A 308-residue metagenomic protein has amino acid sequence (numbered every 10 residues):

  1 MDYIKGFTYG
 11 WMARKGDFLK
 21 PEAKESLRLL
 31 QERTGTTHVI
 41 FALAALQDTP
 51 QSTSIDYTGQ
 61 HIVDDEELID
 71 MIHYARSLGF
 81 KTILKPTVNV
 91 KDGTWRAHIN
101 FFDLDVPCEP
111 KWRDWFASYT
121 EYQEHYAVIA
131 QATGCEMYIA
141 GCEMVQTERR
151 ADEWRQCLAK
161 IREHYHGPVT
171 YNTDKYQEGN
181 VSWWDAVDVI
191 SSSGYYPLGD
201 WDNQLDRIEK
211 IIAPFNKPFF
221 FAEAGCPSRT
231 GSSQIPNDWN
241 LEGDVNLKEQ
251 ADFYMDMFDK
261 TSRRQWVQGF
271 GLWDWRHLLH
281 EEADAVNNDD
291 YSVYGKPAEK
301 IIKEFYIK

Functional and structural regions predicted by a protein language model:
G10-D17, S52-D65, D105-T120, G141-E148 (+2 more regions): The substrate-binding groove and active-site-proximal loops of carbohydrate-active enzymes, especially glycoside
K15-E32, F116-I129, D174-W183, A251-K260: Short, acidic/polar
G16-Q31, D56-S77, E121: Aromatic- and glycine-enriched glycan-recognition loops and surfaces that form the carbohydrate-binding subsites
F18, K260, R264-K308: Aromatic-rich peripheral "rim/lid" segments of glycoside hydrolase catalytic domains that contact and position glycan
T36-S52, E66-T147, R276-L278: Substrate-binding cleft and catalytic face of glycoside hydrolase catalytic domains, especially the flexible beta-alpha
K81-V88, D92-G93, M137-R149, R155-G179 (+2 more regions): Aromatic-lined carbohydrate-recognition surfaces of secreted/lumenal glycan-active proteins
Q123-C142, T173-N203, P218, A222-T230 (+1 more regions): Aromatic- and acid-rich polysaccharide-binding/catalytic face of secreted or lumenal carbohydrate-active enzymes
G194-Y195, P214-D252, L272-D289: Active-site clefts of carbohydrate-active enzymes
